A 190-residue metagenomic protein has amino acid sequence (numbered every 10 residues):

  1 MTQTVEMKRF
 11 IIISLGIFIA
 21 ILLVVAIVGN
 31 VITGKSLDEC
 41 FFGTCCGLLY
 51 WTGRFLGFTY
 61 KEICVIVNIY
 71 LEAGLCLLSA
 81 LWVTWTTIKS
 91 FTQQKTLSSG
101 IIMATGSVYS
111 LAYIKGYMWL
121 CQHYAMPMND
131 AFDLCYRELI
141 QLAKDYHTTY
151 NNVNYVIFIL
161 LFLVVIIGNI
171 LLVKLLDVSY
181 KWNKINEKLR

Functional and structural regions predicted by a protein language model:
T4-V5, W85-S99, V178-S179: Membrane-interface helix-boundary motifs at transmembrane edges
K8-G16, T92-S107: Interfacial segments of alpha-helical transmembrane regions
I13-T33, G106-W119: N-terminal signal-anchor transmembrane alpha helix
L22-N30, L77-L81, W85, V164-L171 (+1 more regions): Short hydrophobic alpha-helical membrane-anchoring segments
K35-C64, A125-V153: Extracytosolic (periplasmic/ER-lumenal) interhelical loops and adjacent juxtamembrane/interface segments of multi-pass
V65-W82, N154-N169: Hydrophobic alpha-helical transmembrane segments
I185-R190: Non-transmembrane, juxtamembrane loop and terminal tail segments of multi-pass eukaryotic membrane proteins
